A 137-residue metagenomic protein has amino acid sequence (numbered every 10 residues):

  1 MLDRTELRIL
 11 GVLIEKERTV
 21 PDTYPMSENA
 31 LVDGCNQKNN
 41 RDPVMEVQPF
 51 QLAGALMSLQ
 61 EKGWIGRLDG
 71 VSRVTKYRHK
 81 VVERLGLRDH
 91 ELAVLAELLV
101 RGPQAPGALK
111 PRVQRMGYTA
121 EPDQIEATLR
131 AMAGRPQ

Functional and structural regions predicted by a protein language model:
M1-P25, G70-P103: Short alpha-helical segments that sit at the start of domains
L2-T5, P43-E61, G117-Q137: Short amphipathic alpha-helical interaction segments
L7, G11, N29, D33 (+6 more regions): Solvent-exposed alpha-helical segments within well-ordered globular domains of core cellular machineries
V12, K16, G34-K38, K62 (+2 more regions): Conserved, well-folded catalytic cores of nucleic-acid-processing and energy-transducing macromolecular machines
V20-E46, P103-A120: Short acidic, hydrophobic short linear motifs in intrinsically disordered regions
A30, G34, L52, R73-K80 (+4 more regions): Short, surface-exposed, charged/polar-biased interaction segments
D89, A93-Q137: Exposed, interaction-prone assembly regions rather than primary DNA-binding/catalytic cores
